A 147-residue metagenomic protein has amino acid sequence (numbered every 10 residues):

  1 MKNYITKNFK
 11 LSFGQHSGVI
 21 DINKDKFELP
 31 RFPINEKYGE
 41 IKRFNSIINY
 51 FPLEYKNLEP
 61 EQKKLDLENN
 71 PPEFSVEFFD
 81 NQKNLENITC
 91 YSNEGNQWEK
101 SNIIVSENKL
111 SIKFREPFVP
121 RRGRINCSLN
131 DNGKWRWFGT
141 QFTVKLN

Functional and structural regions predicted by a protein language model:
K2-N3: Catalytic cores of alpha/beta
F9-G18: Acidic, His- and aromatic-enriched active-site or binding-groove loops in soluble protein domains that engage sugars
G18, I22-K26, P30-N147: Terminal accessory/targeting
